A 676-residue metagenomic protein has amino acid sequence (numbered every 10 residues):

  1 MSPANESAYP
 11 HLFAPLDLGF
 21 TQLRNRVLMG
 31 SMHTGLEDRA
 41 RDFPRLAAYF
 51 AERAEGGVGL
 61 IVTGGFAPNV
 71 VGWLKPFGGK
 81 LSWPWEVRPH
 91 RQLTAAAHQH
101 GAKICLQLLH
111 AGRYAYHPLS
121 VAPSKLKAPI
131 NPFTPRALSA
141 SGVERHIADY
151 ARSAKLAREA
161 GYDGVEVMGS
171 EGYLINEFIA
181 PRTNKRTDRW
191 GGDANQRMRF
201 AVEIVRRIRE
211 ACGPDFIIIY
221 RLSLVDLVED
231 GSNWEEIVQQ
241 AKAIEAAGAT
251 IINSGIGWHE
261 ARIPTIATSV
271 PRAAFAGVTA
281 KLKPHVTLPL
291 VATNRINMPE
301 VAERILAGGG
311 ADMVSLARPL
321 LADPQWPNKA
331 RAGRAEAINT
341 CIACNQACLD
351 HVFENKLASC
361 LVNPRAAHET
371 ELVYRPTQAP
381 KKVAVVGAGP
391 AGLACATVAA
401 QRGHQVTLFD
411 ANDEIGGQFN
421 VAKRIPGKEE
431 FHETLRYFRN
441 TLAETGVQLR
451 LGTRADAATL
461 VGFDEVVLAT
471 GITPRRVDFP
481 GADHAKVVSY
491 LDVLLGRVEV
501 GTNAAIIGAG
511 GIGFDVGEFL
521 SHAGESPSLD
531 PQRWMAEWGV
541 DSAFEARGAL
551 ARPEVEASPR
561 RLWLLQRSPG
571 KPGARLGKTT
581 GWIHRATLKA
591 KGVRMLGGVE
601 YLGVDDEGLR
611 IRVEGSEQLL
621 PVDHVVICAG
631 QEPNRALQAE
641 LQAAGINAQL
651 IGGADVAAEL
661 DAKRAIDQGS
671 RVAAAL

Functional and structural regions predicted by a protein language model:
M1-V386, P390, C395-V406, E414 (+1 more regions): Flavin-dependent oxidoreductase catalytic cores
N69, Y220, G255-H259, D410-I425 (+3 more regions): Short connector loops at secondary-structure junctions
V205, E369-Q378, Q401, Q405 (+4 more regions): Flanking helices and flexible, charged tails adjoining ferredoxin-like Fe-S electron-transfer domains in multi-subunit
T265-P271, V373-R375, P380, V421-E433 (+3 more regions): Short, contiguous acidic/charged loop-to-helix segments that flank catalytic cores in large enzymes
K381-L408, I415, R450-A458, G462 (+5 more regions): Rossmann-like dinucleotide/flavin-binding elements
G417-F463, G573-V599: N-terminal Rossmann-like dinucleotide/flavin-binding domain of flavoprotein oxidoreductases that bind FAD/FMN
